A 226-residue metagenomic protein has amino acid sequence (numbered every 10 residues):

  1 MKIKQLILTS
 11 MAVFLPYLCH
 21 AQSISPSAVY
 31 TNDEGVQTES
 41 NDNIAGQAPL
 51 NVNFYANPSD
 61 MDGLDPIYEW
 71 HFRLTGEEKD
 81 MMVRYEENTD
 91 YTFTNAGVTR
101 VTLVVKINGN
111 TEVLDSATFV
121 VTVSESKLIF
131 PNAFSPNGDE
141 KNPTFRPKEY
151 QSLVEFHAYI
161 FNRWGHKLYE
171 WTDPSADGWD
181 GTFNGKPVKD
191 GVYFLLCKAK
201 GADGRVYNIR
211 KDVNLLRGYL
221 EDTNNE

Functional and structural regions predicted by a protein language model:
M1-P26: Bacterial Sec-dependent N-terminal signal peptides
S23-S40, S126-P131: Proline-enriched interdomain boundary motifs that mark the N-terminal boundary and often initiate the first structured
S40, I44, A48-P58, F119-E226: Short loop/turn motifs at secondary-structure boundaries
D60-W70, V154: Solvent-exposed loop segments of extracellular immunoglobulin-like
W70-K79, N108, F161-L168: Change "in extracellular beta-sheet-rich domains … of secreted and cell-surface proteins" to "in beta-sheet-rich domains
D80-R100, D177-D180: Solvent-exposed segments in extracellular or luminal domains encompassing
V83, K106-S116, D203-N208: Short, exposed coil/turn segments at beta-strand boundaries within extracellular/luminal domains
T99-I107, G191-C197: Short, aromatic- and glycine-rich surface loops/edge beta-strands on solvent-exposed regions
